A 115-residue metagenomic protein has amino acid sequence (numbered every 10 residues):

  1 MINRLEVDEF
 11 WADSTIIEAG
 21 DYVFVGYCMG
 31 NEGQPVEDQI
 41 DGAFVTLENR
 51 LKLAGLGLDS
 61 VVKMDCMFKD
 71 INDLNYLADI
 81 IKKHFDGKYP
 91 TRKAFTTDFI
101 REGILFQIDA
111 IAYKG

Functional and structural regions predicted by a protein language model:
M1-V62, F68-G115: N-terminal presequence-like segments and the immediate start of the first folded domain
